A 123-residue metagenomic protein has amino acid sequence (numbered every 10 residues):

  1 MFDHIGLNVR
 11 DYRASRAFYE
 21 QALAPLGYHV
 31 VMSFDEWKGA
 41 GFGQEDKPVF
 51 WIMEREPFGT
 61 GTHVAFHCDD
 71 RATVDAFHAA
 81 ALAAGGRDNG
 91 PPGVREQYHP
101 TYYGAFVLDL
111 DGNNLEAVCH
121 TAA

Functional and structural regions predicted by a protein language model:
M1, P57-T60, H99: Short glycine-enriched loop/turn motifs at secondary-structure junctions
M1-R16, V64, T121-A123: N-terminal beta-strand motif that seeds the catalytic metal site of vicinal oxygen chelate
L7-P48: Core segments of cupin and vicinal oxygen chelate
D11-R13, F66-L110: Vicinal oxygen chelate
H29-M32, G93-R95, V118-A123: Conserved catalytic-core motifs of GNAT/GCN5-like acyltransferases
K38-A40, T62, T101-A105: Short beta-strand micro-motifs in enzyme catalytic cores
A40-A83: Long, continuous compositionally biased terminal/linker segments
N114: Glycine-rich acetyl-CoA-binding "A-motif" of GNAT/NAT acetyltransferases
